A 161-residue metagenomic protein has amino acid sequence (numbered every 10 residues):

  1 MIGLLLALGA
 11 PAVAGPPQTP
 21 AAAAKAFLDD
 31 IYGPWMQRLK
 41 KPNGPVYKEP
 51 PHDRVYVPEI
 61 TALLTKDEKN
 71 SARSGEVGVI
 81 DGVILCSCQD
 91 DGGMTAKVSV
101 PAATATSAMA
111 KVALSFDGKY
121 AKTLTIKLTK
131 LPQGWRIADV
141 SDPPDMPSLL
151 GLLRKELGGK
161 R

Functional and structural regions predicted by a protein language model:
M1-G9: Bacterial N-terminal signal peptides
V13-Q18: Boundary of Sec targeting at the N-terminus
T19-A23, S74-I84, D145-L152: Secondary-structure junction/capping motif
T19-K40: Short, aromatic-enriched amphipathic alpha-helices that serve as compact interaction elements
F27-D30, P34, L63, L152-E156: Residues that form generic nucleotide/phosphate-binding pockets
M36-K40, G44-K69: Short, solvent-exposed secondary-structure junction/capping segments
Y56-Y120: Surface-exposed, charged secondary-structure patches
N70, A103-K111, F116-T125, L131 (+1 more regions): Low-complexity, intrinsically disordered terminal/linker segments enriched in charged and Gly/Pro repeats
